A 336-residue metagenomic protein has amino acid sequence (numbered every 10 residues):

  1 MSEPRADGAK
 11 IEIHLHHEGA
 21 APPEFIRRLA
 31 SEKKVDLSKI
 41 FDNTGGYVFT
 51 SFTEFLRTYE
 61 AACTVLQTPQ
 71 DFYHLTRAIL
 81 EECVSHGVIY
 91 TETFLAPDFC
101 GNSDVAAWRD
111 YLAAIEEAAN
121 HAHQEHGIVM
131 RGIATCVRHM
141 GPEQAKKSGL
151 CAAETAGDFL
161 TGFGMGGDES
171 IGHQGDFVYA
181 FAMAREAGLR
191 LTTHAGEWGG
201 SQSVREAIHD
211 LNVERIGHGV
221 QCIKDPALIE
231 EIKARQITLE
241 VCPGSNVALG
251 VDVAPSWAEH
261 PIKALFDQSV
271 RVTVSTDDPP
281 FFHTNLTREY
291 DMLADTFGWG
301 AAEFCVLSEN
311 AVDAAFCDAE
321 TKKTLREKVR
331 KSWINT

Functional and structural regions predicted by a protein language model:
M1-L189, W198-S203, D210-R215, Q221-T238 (+1 more regions): Metal-cofactor-binding active-site regions of metalloenzymes
H194: Short HxH-centered metal-ligating active-site micro-motif
